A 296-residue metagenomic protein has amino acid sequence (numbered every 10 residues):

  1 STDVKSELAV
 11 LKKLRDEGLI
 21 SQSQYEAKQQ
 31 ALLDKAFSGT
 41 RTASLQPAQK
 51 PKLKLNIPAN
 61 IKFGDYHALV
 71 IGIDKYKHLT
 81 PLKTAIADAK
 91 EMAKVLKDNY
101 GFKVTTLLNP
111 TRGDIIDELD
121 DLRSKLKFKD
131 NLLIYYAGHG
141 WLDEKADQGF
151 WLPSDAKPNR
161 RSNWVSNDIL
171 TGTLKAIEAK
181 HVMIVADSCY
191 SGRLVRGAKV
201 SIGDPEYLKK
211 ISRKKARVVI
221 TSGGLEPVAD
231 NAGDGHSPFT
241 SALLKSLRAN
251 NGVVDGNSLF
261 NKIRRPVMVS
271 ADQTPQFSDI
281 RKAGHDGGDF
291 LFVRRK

Functional and structural regions predicted by a protein language model:
S1-L8: Short amphipathic alpha-helical heptad-repeat segments
T2, R15, L19-S23, A27-K296: Cysteine endopeptidase catalytic domains of the caspase/legumain-like
L11-K13: Calcium-binding motifs, dominated by EF-hand helix-loop-helix domains
